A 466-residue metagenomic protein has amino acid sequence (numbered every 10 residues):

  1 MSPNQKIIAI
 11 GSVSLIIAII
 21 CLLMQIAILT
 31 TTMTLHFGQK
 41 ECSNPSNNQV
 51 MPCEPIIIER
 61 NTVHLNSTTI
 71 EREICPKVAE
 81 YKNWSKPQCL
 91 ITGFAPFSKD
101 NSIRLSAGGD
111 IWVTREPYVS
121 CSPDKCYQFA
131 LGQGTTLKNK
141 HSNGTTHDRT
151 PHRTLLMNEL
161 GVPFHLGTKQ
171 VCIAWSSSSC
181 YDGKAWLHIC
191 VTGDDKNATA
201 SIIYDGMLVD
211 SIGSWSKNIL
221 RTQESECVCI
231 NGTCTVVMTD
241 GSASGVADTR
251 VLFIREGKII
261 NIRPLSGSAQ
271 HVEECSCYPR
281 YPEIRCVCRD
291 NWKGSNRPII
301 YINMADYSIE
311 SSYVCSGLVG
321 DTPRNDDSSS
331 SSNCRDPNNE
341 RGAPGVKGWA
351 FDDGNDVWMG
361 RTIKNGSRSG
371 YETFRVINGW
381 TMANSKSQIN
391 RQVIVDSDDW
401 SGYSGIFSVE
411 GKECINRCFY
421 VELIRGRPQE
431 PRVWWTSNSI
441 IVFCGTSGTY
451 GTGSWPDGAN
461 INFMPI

Functional and structural regions predicted by a protein language model:
M1-Q5: Short, Lys/Arg-rich N-terminal segment immediately upstream of the first membrane anchor
I7, G11-S14, C21-E41, M51 (+4 more regions): Heptad-repeat coiled-coil amphipathic alpha-helices that mediate oligomerization/assembly
V50-I57, N61-L220, V228-H271, Y278-R341 (+3 more regions): Beta-rich carbohydrate-recognition and catalytic domains
P344: Glycine-rich, charged/polar anion/phosphate-binding loops that engage phosphate groups from diverse ligands
P431-W435: C-terminal structured interaction module
